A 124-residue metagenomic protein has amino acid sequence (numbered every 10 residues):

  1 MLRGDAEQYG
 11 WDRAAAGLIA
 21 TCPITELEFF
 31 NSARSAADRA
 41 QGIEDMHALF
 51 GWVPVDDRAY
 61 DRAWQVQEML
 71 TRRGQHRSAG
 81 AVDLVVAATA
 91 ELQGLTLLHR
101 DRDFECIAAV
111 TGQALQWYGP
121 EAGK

Functional and structural regions predicted by a protein language model:
M1-T21, N31-E44: Short, well-structured N-terminal submotif of metal-dependent ribonuclease cores
I19, W52, L115-W117: Conserved beta-strand scaffold positions in the cores of enzyme catalytic domains, especially in NTP/NDP-utilizing
T25, A59, D103-F104: Alpha-helix capping/helix-boundary segments
L27-F30, H47: Amphipathic alpha-helical segments within well-ordered protein domains
E28-F29, R62, C106-I107: Phosphate- and divalent-cation-binding pockets in alpha/beta enzyme and binding domains that engage nucleotide-derived
A37-W52, D56-R58: Active-site-proximal, substrate-binding regions of enzyme catalytic domains and RNA-binding/basic surfaces
G51-L98: Active-site neighborhoods of divalent-metal-dependent phosphate/nucleic-acid chemistry enzymes
E91-K124: Acidic, PIN/NYN-like endoribonuclease modules and their adjacent C-terminal/linker elements
